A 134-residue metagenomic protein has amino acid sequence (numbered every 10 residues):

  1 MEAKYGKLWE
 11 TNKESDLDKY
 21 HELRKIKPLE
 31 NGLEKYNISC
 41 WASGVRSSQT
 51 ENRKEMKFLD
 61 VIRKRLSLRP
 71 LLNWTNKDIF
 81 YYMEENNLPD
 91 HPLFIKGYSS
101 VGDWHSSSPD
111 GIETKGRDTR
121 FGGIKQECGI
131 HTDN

Functional and structural regions predicted by a protein language model:
M1-N134: Nucleotide-activated chemistry modules centered on ATP-dependent adenylation/adenylyltransferase
